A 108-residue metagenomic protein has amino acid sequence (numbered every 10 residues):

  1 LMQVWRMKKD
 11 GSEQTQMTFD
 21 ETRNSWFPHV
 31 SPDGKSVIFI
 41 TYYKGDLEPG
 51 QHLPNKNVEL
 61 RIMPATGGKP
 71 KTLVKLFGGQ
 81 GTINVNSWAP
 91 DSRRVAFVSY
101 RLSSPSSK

Functional and structural regions predicted by a protein language model:
L1-K108: Sequence signature of WD/YWTD-type beta-propeller architectures
